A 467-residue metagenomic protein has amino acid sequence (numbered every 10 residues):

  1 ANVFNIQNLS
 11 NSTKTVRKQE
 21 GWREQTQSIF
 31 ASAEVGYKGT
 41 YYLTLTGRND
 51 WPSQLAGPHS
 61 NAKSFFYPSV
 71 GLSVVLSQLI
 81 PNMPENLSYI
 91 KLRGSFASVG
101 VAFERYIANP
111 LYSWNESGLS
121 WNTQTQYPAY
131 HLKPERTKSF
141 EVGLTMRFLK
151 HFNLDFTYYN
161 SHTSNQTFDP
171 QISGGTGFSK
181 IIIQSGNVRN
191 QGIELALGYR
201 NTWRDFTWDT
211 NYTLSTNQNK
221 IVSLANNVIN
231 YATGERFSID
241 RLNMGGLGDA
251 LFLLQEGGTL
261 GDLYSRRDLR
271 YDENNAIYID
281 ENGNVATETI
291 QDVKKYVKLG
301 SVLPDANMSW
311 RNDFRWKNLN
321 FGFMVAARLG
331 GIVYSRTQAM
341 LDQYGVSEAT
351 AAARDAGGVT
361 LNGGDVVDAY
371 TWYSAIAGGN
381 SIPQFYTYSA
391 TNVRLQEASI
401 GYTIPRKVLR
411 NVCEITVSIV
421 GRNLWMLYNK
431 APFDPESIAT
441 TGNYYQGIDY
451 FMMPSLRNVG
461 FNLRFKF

Functional and structural regions predicted by a protein language model:
A1-G245, I382, T387-F467: Extracellular/periplasmic, surface-exposed regions of secreted and cell-surface proteins
N11-K14, T289-V293, A375-Q384: Short glycine/proline-rich turn/loop motifs
Q27-A31, Y41, F152, A306 (+2 more regions): N-terminal hydrophobic signal/anchor transmembrane helix of membrane proteins
S32, G143, D268, A276 (+1 more regions): Short, surface-exposed charged micro-motifs
P52, R328-T416, V420-R422: Extracytoplasmic gating/loop element in the C-terminal half of outer-membrane beta-barrel translocons and assembly
Q124-Q126, V293, P304-D305: Flexible glycine/proline-enriched surface loops and loop-helix/loop-strand junctions
I183, T202-V302, D342, N429-P432: Conserved small-residue
S301-Y334: Glycine-rich, aromatic-lined ligand/substrate-binding cores of catalytic and carbohydrate-binding domains
